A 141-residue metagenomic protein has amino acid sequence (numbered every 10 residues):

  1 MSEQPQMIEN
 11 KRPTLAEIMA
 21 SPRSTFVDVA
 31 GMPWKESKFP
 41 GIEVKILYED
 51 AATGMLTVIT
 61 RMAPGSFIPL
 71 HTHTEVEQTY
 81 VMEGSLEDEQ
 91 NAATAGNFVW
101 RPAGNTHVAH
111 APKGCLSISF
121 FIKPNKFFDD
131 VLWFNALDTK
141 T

Functional and structural regions predicted by a protein language model:
M1-T53, N135-T141: A short, N-terminal "cap"/entry segment at the start of jelly-roll beta-barrel domains of the cupin/DSBH fold
G41-H73, A92, P102-T106, K140: Conserved short histidine dyad/triad with adjacent acidic residue
M55, E77, G114: Conserved catalytic motifs of the protein kinase core domain
T60, Y80, S119-F120: Preference for bulky hydrophobic residues occupying beta-strand positions in well-ordered beta-sheet regions
A63-P64, T72-D88: Glycine- and acidic-residue-biased ligand/ion/polar-headgroup-sensing regions
F67, N97-F98, L116: Residue-level marker of beta-strand positions
E87-A111: Short acidic-glycine-tyrosine-enriched beta hairpin
A103-D130: Ligand-binding loop in jelly-roll beta-barrel domains
